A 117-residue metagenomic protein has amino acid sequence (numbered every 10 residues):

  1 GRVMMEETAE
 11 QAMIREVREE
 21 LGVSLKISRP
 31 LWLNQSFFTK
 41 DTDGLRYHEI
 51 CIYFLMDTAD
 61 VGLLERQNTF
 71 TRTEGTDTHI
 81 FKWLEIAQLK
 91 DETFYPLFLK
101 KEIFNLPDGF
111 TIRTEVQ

Functional and structural regions predicted by a protein language model:
G1-E20: Conserved Nudix-box catalytic region and its N-terminal flanking loop in Nudix hydrolases and closely related
E20-L25, A59: A short, structured loop/turn motif at beta-sheet edges
V23-L25, H48, H79: Structured loop/turn residues at beta-strand edges in well-structured enzyme cores
S24-L33: A short coil-to-beta-strand element that immediately follows conserved catalytic motifs
F37-Q67, E102-I103: Active-site-adjacent beta-strand/loop module that shapes the phosphate/pyrophosphate-binding cleft
G62-Q117: Nudix hydrolase/Nudix homology domain
